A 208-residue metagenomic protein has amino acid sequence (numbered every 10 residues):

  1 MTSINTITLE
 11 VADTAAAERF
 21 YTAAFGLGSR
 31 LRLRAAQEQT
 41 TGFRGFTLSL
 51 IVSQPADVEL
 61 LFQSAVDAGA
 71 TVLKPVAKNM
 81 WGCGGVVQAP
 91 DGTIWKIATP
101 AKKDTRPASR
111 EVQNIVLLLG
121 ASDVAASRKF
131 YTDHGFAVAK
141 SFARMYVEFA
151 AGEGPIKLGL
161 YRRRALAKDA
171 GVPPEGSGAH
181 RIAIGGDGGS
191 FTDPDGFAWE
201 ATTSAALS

Functional and structural regions predicted by a protein language model:
M1-A16, G45-L50, A98-K129, H134-K140 (+2 more regions): N-terminal beta-strand motif that seeds the catalytic metal site of vicinal oxygen chelate
M1-N79: Ordered, small/hydrophobic-rich secondary-structure cores
T14-A15, P55-V58, V124, G188 (+1 more regions): Residues at or immediately preceding the N-termini of alpha-helices
A17-T22, A65, G92, S127-Y131 (+1 more regions): Conserved active-site tyrosine of GNAT-family acetyltransferases
R19-V52, I94-P100, A139-S177, A198-S204: Conserved short beta-strand elements that form part of the metal-binding/catalytic scaffold of enzyme active sites
F20-Y21, F62, W81, F130-Y131 (+3 more regions): Aromatic side chains
P55-A56, K78-W81, L118-A121, A125: Short, amphipathic alpha-helical segments
V66-E111, K140-F142, V147-R163, A183-S208: Vicinal oxygen chelate
